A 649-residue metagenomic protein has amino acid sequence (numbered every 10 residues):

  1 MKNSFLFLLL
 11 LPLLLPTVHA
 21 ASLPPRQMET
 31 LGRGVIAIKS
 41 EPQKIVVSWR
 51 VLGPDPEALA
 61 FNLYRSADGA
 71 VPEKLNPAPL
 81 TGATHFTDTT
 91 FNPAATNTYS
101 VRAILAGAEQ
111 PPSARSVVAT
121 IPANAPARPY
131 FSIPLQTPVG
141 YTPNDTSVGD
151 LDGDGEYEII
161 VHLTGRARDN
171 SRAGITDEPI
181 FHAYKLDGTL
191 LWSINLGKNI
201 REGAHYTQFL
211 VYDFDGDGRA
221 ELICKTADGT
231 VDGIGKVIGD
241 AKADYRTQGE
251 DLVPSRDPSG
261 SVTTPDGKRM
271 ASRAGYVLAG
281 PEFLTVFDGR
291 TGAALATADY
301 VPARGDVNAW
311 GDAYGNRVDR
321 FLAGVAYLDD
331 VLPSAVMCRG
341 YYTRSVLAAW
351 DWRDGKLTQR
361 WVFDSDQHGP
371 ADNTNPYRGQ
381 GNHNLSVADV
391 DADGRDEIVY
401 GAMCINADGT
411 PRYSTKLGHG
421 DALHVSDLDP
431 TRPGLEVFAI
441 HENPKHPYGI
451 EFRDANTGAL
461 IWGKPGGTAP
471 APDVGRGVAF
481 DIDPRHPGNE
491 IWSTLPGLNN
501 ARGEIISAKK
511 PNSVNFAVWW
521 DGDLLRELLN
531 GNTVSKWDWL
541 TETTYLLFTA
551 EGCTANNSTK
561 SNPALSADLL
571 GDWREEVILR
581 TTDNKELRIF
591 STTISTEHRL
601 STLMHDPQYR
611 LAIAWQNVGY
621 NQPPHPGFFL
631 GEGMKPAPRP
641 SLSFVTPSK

Functional and structural regions predicted by a protein language model:
M1-S4: Positively charged n-region of N-terminal signal peptides that target proteins for export
F7-P16: Bacterial N-terminal signal peptides
A21-E29: Proline/serine/threonine-rich low-complexity linkers at boundaries of modular beta-sandwich domains
M28-R33, P42, V51-P56, S66 (+2 more regions): Beta-propeller-forming repeat regions
F61-L63: Short beta-strand elements bearing conserved aromatic residues within extracellular beta-rich modules
